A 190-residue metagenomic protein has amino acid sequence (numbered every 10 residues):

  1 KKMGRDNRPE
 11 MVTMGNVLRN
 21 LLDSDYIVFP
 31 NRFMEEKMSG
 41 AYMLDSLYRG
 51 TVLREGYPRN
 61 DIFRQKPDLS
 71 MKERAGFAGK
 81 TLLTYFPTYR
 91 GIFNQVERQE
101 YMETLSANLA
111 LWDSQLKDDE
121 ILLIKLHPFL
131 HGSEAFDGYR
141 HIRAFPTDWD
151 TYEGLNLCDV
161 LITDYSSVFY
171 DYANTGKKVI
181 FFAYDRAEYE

Functional and structural regions predicted by a protein language model:
K1, W149-Y189: A donor-sugar binding/catalytic signature common to diverse glycosyltransferases and related nucleotide-sugar
K1-R64: Active-site and donor-binding regions of nucleotide-sugar-utilizing enzymes
N20, G76, Q115, E153-G154 (+1 more regions): Structural alpha-helical scaffold elements that stabilize or flank donor/cofactor-binding regions in carbohydrate
S24-D25, Y48-G50, D118-E120, G176-K178: A short helix->loop->beta-strand "cap" motif at the edges of active sites that frequently abuts
D25, T81, D159: Conserved acidic residues
P30-F33, P128, Y165: Helix N-cap/beta->alpha junction signal
V52, Y57-A135: Conserved catalytic-core segment of nucleotide-activated headgroup transferases in glycan assembly
H141-T147: Active-site donor-binding acidic/aromatic loop of nucleotide-activated sugar and phosphosugar transferases involved
